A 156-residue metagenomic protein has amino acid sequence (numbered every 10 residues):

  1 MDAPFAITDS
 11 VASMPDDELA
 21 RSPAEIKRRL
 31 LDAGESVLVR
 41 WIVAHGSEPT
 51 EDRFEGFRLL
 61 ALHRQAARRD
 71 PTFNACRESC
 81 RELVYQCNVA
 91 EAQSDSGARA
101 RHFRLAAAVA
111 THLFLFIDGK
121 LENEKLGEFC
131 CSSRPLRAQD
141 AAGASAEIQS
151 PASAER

Functional and structural regions predicted by a protein language model:
M1-H63, N74-A75, S79-E82, R99 (+2 more regions): Amphipathic alpha-helical interface elements
R64-R68: Short juxtamembrane and helix-loop transition motifs at transmembrane-helix boundaries in membrane proteins
E78-A92: Elongated alpha-helical scaffolds
E91-R99: Membrane-helix boundary connector in multi-pass membrane proteins
